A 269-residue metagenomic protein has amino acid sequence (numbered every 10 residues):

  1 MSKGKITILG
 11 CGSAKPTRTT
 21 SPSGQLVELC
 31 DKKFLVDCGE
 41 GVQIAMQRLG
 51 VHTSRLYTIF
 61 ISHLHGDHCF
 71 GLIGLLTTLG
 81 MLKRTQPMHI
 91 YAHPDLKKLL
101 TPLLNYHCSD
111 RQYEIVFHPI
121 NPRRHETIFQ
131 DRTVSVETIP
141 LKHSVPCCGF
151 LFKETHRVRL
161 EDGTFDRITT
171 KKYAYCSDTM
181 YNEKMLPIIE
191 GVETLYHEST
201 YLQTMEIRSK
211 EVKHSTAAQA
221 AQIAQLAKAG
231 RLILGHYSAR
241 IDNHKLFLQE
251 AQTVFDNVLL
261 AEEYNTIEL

Functional and structural regions predicted by a protein language model:
M1-L49, F150-F152, V158, G163-Y175 (+1 more regions): Conserved beta-strand hairpin/beta-sheet module of binuclear metal-dependent hydrolase folds, prominently
T7, Y91, V116-N121, E137-I139 (+1 more regions): General small-molecule cofactor/ligand-binding pocket signal
V36-G39, L56-H63, H68, H93 (+4 more regions): Active-site neighborhood of phospho(di)ester-bond hydrolases with catalytic His/Asp-centered motifs
E40-Y91, P119-N121: Active-site metal-binding motif and surrounding structural segment of the metallo-beta-lactamase
L72-L79, D242-E250: Metal-dependent catalytic neighborhoods of phosphoester/phosphodiester hydrolases
R84-M88, P94-N121, R240: Active-site neighborhood of divalent metal-dependent phosphoester bond hydrolases
N121-G235, N243-V254: Metal-dependent phosphodiesterase/nuclease catalytic metal-binding core
A261-L269: Binuclear metal-dependent phosphoesterase catalytic core
